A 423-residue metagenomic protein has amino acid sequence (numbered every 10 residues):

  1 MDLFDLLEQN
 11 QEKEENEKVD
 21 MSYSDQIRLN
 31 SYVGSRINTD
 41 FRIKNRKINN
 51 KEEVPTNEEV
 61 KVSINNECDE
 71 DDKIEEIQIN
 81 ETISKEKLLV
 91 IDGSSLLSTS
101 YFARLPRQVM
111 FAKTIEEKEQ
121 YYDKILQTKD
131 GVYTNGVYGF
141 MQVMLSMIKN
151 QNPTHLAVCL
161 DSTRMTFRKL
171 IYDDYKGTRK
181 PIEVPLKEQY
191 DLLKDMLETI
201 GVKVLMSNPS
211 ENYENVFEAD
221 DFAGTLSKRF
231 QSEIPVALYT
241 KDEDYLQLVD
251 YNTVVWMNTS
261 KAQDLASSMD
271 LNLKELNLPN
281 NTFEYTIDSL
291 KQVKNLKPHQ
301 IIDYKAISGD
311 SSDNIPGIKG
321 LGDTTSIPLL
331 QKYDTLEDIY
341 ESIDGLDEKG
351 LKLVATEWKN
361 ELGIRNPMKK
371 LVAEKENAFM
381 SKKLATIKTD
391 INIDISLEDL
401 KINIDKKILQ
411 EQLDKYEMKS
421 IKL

Functional and structural regions predicted by a protein language model:
M1-E14, V19-R46: Short linear clamp-binding motif
D2-E8, L29, N38, I79-K85 (+5 more regions): Non-catalytic nucleic-acid-binding/docking modules located in mid-to-C-terminal regions of nucleic-acid enzymes
F4-L7, I74, N80-A237, Y245-N272 (+4 more regions): Noncatalytic, basic helical substrate-engagement surface that gates or grips nucleic-acid strands
E12-D20, N49-N80: Acidic, proline-/serine-/threonine-rich low-complexity intrinsically disordered repeat tracts
D71-K73, G139-M141, L186, V236-L238 (+2 more regions): Short amphipathic alpha-helical surface micro-motifs
